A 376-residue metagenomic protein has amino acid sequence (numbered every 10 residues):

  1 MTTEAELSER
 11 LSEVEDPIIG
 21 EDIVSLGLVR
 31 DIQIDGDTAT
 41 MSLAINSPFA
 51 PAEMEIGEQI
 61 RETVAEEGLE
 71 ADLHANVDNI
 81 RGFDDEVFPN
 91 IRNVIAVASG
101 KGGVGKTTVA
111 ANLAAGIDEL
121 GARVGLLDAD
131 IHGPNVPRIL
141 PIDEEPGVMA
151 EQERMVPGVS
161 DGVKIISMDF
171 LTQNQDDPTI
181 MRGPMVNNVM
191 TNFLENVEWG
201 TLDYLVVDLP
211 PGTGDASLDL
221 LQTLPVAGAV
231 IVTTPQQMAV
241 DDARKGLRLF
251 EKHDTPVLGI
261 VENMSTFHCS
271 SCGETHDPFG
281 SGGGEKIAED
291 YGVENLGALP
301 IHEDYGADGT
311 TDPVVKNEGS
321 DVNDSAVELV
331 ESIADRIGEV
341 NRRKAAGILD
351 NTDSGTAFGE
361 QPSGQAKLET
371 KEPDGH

Functional and structural regions predicted by a protein language model:
M1-R30, I34, A71: N-proximal, solvent-exposed amphipathic alpha-helical segments enriched in charged/polar residues
E4, L26, I45, G57-E58 (+2 more regions): C-terminal lobe/tail of nucleotide-utilizing enzymes
L11, V29, I91, G102 (+10 more regions): Residue-level signature of catalytic and energy-coupling elements of molecular machines, predominantly ATP/GTP-dependent
S25-A98, P373: Extreme N-terminal, non-catalytic leader segments that precede Walker-type/kinase nucleotide-binding cores
V94-I131, L140, E151, L247 (+1 more regions): Walker A/P-loop phosphate-binding motif and the immediately C-terminal alpha-helix
G121-Q173, N187-N188, L194: Phosphate-binding loop that captures ATP/GTP phosphates
G147-A150, M168-D219: Switch II (G3) loop of P-loop NTPases
M190, E195-E198, S217-M238, A243: Inter-motif core of Ras-like GTPase G domains
